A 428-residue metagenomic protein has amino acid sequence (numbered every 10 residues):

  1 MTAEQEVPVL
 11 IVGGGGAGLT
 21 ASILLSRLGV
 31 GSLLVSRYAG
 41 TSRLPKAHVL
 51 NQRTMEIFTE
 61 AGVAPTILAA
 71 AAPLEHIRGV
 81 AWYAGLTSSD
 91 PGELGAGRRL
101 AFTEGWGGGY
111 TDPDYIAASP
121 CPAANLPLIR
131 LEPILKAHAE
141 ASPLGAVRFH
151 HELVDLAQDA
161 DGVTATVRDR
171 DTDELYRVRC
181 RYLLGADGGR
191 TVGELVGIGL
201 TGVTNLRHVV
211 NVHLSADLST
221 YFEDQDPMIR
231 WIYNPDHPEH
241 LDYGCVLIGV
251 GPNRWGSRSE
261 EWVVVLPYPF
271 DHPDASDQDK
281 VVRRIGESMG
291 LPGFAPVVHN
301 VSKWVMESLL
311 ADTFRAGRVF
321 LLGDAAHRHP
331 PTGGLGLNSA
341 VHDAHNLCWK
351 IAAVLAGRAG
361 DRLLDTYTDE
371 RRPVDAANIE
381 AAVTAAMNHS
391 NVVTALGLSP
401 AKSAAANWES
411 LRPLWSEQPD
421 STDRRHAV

Functional and structural regions predicted by a protein language model:
Q5-V7, T172-Y182: Core beta-strand elements of the Rossmann-like FAD/NAD(P) dinucleotide-binding domain in flavoenzyme oxidoreductases
E6, V12-S22, L135, G185 (+1 more regions): Conserved mid-domain beta->alpha element of the FAD-binding
V12, P127, R177-G188: Short hydrophobic core segments
S26-A47: Glycine-rich FAD pyrophosphate-binding loop
R43-H138, E239: Active-site-adjacent segment of FAD-dependent monooxygenases/related oxidoreductases
A137, Y182, A186-M306: Conserved FAD-binding catalytic core of PHBH/FMO-like flavoproteins
F149-T164: A conserved short coil-to-beta-strand element within the FAD-binding core of flavoproteins
A352-V428: C-terminal helical "tail/cap" subdomain of flavin- and related membrane-associated enzymes
